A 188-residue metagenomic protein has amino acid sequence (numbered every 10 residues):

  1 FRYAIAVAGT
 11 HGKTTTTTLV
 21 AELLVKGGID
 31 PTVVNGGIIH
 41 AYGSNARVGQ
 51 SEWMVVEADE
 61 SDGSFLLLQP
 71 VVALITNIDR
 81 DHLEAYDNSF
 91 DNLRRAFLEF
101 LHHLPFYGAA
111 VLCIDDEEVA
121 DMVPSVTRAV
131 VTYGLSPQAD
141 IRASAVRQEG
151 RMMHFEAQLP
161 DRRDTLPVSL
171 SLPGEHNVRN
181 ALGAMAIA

Functional and structural regions predicted by a protein language model:
F1-I114, E118-R128, D164, L182 (+1 more regions): Phosphate-binding loop of NTP-binding sites
Y3, V48-Q50, I141-H154: Short, surface-exposed amphipathic charged segments that create phosphate/polyanion-binding patches used for binding
A6, M54-V55, L74, V131-T132 (+3 more regions): Structured core elements
G12, D115, L135, P160 (+1 more regions): Structured loop/turn residues at secondary-structure junctions
G27, D115, P137-A139, R151: Short, basic and Ser/Thr-rich N-terminal targeting/leader segments
V33-G37, T127-E149, S169-E175: Beta-strand->loop->alpha-helix junctions that form or flank phosphate-binding loops in nucleotide-handling enzymes
E52, P137-A139, R162-L166: Short acidic/polar mixed-charge low-complexity motifs
V72, E149-R151, F155, P160-A188: Nucleotide phosphate-binding/pyrophosphate-handling subdomain across enzymes that bind or process nucleotide phosphates
